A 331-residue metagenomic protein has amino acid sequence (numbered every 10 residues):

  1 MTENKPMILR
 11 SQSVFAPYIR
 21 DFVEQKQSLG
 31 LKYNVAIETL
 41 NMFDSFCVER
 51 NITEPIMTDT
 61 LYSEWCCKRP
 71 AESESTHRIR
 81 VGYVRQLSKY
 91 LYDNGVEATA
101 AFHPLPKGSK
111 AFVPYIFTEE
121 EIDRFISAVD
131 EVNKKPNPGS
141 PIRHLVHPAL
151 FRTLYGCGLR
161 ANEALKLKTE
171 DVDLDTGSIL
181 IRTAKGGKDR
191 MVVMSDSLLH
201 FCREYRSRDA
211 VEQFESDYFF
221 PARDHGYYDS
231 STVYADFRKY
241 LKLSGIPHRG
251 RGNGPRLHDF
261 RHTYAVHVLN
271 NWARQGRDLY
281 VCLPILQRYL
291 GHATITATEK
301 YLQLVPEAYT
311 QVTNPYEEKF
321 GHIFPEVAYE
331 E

Functional and structural regions predicted by a protein language model:
M1-E331: Conserved catalytic core of the tyrosine transesterase superfamily
